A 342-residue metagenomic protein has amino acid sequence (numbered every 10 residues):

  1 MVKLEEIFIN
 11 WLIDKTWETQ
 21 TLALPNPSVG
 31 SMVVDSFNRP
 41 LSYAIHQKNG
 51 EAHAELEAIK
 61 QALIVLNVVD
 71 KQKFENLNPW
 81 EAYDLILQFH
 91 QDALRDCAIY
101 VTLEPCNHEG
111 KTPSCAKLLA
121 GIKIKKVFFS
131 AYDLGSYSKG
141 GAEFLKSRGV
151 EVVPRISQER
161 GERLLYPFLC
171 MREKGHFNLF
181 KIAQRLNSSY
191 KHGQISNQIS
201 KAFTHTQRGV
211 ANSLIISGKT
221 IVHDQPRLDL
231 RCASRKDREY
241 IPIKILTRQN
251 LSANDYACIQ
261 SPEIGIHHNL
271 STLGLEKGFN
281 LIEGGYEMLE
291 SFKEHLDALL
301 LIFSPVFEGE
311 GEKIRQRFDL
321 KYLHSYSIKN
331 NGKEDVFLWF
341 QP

Functional and structural regions predicted by a protein language model:
M1-A23, P79-D96, E109-P342: Zinc-dependent deaminase
E18-T21, R39, E57-K60, K71 (+1 more regions): N-terminal glycine-/serine-/threonine-rich phosphate-binding loop
S28-N38, K181-A183, L338: Short beta-strand scaffold segments in enzyme catalytic cores
L41-K48: Short beta->alpha transition motifs characteristic of CBS
K48-Q61, V65, V69, K201-A202: A short, polar/charged loop-to-alpha-helix boundary motif
A58, C106, C115: Short cysteine clusters
D96-L103: A short, small-residue-rich loop immediately preceding and capping a beta-strand
